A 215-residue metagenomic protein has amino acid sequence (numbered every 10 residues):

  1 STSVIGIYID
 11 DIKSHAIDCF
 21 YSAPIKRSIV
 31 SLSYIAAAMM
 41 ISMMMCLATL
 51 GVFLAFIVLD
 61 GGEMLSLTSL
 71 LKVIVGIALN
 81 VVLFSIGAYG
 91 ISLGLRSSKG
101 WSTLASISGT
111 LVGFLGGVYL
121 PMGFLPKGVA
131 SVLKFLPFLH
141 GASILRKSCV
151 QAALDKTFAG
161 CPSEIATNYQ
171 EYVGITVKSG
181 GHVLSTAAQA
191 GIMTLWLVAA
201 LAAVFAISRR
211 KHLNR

Functional and structural regions predicted by a protein language model:
S1-D10: Long, hydrophobic alpha-helical segments
K13, S22, F138: ATP/adenylate-binding site constellation spanning eukaryotic-like Ser/Thr protein kinases, ABC-transporter
H15, L50, L54-E63, Y89 (+4 more regions): Transmembrane helix-loop junctions in multipass membrane proteins, especially transporters and channels
C19-S28: Short helix-to-coil transition segments within interhelical loops that connect adjacent transmembrane helices
R27, I35-S106, T110-V112, Q189-A190 (+1 more regions): Alpha-helical transmembrane segments and their short interhelical loops
M43-A48, G123-P137, L154-N168: Juxtamembrane/interfacial segments around transmembrane helices
G94-A153: Transmembrane helix segments
G160-R215: Junction motif at the cytosolic side of a transmembrane helix
